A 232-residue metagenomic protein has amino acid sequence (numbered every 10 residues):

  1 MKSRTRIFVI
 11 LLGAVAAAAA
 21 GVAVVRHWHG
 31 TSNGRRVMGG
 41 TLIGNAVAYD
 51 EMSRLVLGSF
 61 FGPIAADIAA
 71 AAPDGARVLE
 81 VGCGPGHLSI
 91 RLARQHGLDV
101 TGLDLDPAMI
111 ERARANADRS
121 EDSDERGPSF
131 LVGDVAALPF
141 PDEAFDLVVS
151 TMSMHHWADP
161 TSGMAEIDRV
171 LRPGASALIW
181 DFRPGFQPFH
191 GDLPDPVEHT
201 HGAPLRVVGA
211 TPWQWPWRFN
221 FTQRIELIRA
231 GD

Functional and structural regions predicted by a protein language model:
M1-M38, D232: Short amphipathic, positively biased membrane-proximal segments that drive organelle/inner-membrane targeting
V56-D74: Conserved alpha-helix/loop element of class I SAM-dependent methyltransferases that forms part of the SAM/SAH-binding
L79, P85-A137: Class I SAM-dependent methyltransferase SAM/SAH-binding core
A136-L147: A short acidic, Gly/Pro-enriched loop at the edge of an enzyme's catalytic core that lines a small-molecule cofactor
L147-A158: A short SAM/SAH-binding and catalytic strip from SAM-dependent methyltransferases
T161-P173: A short glycine-rich, Lys/Arg-flanked "PGG" loop and its adjoining helix->strand segment in the class I
L178-E198: Conserved class I S-adenosyl-L-methionine
P212-D232: Core SAM-dependent methyltransferase catalytic element
